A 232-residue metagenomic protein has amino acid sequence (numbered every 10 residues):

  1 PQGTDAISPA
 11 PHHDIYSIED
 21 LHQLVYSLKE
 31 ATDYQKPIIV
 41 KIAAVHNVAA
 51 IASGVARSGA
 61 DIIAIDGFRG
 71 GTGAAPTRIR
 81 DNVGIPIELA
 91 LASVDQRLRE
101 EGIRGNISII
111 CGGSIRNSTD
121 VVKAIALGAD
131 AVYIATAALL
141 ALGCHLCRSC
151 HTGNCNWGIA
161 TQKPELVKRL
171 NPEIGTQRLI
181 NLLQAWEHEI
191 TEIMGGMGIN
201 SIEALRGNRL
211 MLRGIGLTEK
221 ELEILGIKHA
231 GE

Functional and structural regions predicted by a protein language model:
P1, F68, K163-P164, I174 (+1 more regions): Short, structured coil/loop segments at alpha-helix boundaries
P1, H12, S17, C155 (+4 more regions): Short capping/connector residues at structural and topological boundaries
P1-I7: ATP-dependent carboxylate/acyl-activation modules
Q2, T136, L183-W186: Hydrophobic alpha-helical segments, principally membrane-spanning helices and signal/leader peptides
P9-V167: Glycine-rich phosphate/ribose-binding loops and adjacent secondary-structure elements that form binding surfaces
H13, W157-A185, T191: Extended, intrinsically disordered, low-complexity segments
I174-E232: C-terminal extensions of enzymes
